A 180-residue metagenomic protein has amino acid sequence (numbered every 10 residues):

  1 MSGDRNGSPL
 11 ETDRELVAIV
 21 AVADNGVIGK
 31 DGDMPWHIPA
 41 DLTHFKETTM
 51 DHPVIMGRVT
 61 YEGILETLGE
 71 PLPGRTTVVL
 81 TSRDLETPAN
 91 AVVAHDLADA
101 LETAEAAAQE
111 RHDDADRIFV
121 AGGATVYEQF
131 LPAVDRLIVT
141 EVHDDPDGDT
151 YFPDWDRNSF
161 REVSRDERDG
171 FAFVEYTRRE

Functional and structural regions predicted by a protein language model:
M1-E180: Enzymes that bind and transform nitrogen-containing heteroaromatic metabolites
